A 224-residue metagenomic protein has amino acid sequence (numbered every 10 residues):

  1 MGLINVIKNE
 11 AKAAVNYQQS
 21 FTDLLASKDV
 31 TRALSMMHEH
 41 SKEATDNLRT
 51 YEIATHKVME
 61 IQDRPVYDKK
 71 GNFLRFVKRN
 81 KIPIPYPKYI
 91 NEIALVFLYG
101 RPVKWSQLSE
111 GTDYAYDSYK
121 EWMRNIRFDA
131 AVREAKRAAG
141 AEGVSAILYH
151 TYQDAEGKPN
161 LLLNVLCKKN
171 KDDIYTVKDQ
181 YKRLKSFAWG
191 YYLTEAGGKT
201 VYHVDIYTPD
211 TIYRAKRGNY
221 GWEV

Functional and structural regions predicted by a protein language model:
M1-L162: Extended, helix-rich architectural segments
G2-N16, S20-A26, K136-V224: Structured, contiguous alpha/beta core segments that scaffold functional sites
